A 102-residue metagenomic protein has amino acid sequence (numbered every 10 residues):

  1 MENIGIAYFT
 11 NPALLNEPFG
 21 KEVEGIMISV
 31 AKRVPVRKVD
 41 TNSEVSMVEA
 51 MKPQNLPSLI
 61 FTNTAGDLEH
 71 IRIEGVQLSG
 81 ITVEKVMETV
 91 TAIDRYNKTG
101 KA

Functional and structural regions predicted by a protein language model:
M1-K32: Local sequence-structure signature of Cys/Sec-based thiol-disulfide redox active-site neighborhoods
P18-F19, V48-A50: A short acidic (Asp/Glu
P35: Short active-site oxyanion
K38-D40: Residue-level recognition of beta-strand->loop/alpha-helix junctions
S43-M47: Short acidic active-site motifs
E49-T62: Structural micro-motif
F61-K101: Non-catalytic, surface beta->alpha helical segment in thiol-disulfide oxidoreductase systems
